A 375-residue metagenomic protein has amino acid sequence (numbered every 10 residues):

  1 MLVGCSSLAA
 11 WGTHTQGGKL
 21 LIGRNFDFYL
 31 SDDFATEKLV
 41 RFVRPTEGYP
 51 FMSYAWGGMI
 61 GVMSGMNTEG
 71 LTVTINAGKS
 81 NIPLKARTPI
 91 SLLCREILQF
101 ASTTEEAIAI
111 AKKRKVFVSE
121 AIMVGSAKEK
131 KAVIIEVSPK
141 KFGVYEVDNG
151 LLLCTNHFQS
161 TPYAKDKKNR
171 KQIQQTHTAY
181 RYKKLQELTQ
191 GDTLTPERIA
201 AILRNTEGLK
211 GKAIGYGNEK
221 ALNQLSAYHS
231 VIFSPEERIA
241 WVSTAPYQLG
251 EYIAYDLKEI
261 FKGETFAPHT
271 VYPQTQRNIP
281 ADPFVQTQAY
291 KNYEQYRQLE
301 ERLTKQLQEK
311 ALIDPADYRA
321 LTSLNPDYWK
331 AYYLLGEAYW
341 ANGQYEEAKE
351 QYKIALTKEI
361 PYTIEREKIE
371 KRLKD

Functional and structural regions predicted by a protein language model:
M1, T103-S119, A127-A132, L152-D375: C-terminus-biased signal that marks the final domain/tail of proteins
M1-S91, K113, F117-A121: A contiguous strand-loop segment
W11-T13, G23-F26, A55-G57, N76-G78 (+5 more regions): Structured loops at beta-to-helix junctions and adjacent beta-edge loops in soluble globular domains
L20, T72, K130-A132, F142 (+1 more regions): Hydrophobic residues embedded in beta-strands of well-ordered beta-sheets
F28-L30, S80-N81, P139-F142, P246-G250: Short, surface-exposed beta-strand-loop junctions and turns on beta-sheet-rich folds
G65, L71, C94-L98, T103-I108 (+1 more regions): Cysteine-dependent hydrolase recognition
A86-C94, Q99-A101, P139-F142: Glycine- and acidic-residue-rich phosphate-binding/metal-coordinating active-site segment common to enzymes that handle
A132-C154: Extended amphipathic alpha-helical segments with heptad-repeat/coiled-coil character used for oligomerization, fusion
